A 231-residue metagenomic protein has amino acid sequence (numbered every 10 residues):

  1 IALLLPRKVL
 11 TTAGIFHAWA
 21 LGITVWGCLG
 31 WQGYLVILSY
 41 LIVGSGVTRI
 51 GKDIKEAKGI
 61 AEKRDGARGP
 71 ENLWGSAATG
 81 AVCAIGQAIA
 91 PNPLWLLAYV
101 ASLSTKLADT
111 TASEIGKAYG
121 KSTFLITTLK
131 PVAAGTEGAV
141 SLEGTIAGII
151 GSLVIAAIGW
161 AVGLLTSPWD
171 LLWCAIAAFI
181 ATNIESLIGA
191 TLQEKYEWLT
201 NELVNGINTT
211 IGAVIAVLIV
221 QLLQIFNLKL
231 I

Functional and structural regions predicted by a protein language model:
I1-A112, G116-I231: Hydrophobic alpha-helical transmembrane segments
